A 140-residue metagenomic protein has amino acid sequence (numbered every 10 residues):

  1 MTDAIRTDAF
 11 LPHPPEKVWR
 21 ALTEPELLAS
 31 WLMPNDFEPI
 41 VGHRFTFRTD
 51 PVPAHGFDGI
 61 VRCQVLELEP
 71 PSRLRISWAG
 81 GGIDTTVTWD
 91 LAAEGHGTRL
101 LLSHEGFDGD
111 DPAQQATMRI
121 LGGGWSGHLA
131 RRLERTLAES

Functional and structural regions predicted by a protein language model:
M1-P15: Terminal, regulation- and interaction-focused segments at domain boundaries
R6-T7, K17, P25-I60, R73: Short beta-edge strand/loop motif at the mouth of beta-sheet-based domains
V18, L28, F45-F47, V65 (+4 more regions): Hydrophobic pocket/interface hotspot
A21-L22, L68: Conserved catalytic core of Hanks-type protein kinase domains
L22, L32, W78, L137: Short, flexible helix/strand-to-coil boundary loops that buttress conserved ligand/catalytic motifs in alpha/beta
D36, V52-L101, E105-D108: Hydrophobic-ligand binding "helix-grip"
G106-S140: A conserved amphipathic terminal alpha-helix motif
